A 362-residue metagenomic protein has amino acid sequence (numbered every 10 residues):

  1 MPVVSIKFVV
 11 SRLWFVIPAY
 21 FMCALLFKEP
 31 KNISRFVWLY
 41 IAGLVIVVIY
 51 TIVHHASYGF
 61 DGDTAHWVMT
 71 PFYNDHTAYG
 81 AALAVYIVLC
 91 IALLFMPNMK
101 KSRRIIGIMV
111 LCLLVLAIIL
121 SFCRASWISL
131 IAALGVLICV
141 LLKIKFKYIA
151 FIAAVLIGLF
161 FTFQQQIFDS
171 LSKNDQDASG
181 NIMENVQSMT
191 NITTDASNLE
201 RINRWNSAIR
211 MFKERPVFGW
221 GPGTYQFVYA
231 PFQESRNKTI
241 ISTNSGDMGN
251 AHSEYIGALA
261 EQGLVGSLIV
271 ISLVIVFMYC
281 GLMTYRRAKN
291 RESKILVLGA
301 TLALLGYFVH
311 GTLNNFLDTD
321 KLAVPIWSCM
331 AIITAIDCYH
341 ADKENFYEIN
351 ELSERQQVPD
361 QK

Functional and structural regions predicted by a protein language model:
M1-K7, I119-S121, T312-L317: Membrane-interface helix caps and helix-loop-helix hairpins in membrane proteins
K7-L13, F72-V85, A125, A251-E254 (+2 more regions): Membrane-interface micro-motifs in multi-pass membrane enzymes
L13-Y20, N32-T64, Y73-K143, K147-V155 (+6 more regions): Alpha-helical transmembrane segments of multi-pass inner-membrane proteins
H55, L120, L141-A196, R204-E214 (+4 more regions): A membrane-periplasm/extracellular boundary helix in multi-pass inner-membrane enzymes that assemble envelope glycans
D61-T70, N191-N206, R210, E214 (+1 more regions): Long extracytoplasmic/lumenal interhelical loops at the membrane interface of multi-pass membrane proteins
Y255-Q262, K294-A335: Membrane helix-loop boundary segments at the extracytoplasmic
E261-M283, M330: Selective detector of the "anchor" transmembrane alpha-helix that sits immediately C-terminal
D342-K362: Short, intrinsically disordered terminal tails adjacent to the first/last structured region
